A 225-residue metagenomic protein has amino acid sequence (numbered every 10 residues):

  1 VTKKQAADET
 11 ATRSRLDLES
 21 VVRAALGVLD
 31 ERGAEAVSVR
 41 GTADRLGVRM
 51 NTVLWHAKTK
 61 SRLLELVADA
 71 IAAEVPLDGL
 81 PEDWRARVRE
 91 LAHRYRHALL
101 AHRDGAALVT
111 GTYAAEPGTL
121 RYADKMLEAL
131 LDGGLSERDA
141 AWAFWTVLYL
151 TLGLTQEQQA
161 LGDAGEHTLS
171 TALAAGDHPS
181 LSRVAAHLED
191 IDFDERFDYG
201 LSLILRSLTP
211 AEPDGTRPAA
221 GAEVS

Functional and structural regions predicted by a protein language model:
V1-L16, G27, T171, A175-H187 (+1 more regions): N-terminal intrinsically disordered/low-complexity leader segments
S20, A24, V28-R62, L66: Helix-turn-helix
S20, R62, E90, R121 (+4 more regions): Amphipathic alpha-helical interaction segments
L66, A86, A107, R138-W142: Short, solvent-exposed positions on alpha-helices
A70-E74: Short, basic, alpha-helical segments at the C-terminal edge of helix-turn-helix-like DNA-binding modules
P76-T119: Hydrophobic alpha-helical connector segments
Y122-A172, L208-A211: Hydrophobic alpha-helical bundle segments that form small-molecule/ligand-binding pockets
D194-E212, P218: C-terminal all-alpha effector/ligand-binding and dimerization domain of prokaryotic HTH-type transcriptional repressors
